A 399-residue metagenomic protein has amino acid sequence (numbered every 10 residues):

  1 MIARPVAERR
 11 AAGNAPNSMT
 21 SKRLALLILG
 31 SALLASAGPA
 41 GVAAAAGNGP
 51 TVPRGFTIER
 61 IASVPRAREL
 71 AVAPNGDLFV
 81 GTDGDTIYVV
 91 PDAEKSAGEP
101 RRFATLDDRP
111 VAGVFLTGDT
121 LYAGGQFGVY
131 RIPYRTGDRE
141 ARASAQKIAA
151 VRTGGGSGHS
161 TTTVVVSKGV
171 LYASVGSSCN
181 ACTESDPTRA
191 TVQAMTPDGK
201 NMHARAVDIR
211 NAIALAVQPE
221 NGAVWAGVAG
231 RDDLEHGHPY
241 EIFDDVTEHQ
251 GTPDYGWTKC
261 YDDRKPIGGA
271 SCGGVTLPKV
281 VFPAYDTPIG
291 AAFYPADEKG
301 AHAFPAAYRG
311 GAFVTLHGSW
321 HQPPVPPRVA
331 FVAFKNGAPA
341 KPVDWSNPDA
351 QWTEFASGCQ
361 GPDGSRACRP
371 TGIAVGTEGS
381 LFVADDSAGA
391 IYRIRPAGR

Functional and structural regions predicted by a protein language model:
A46-T51, T161, S177-N180, M195-K200 (+5 more regions): Beta-propeller domain segments
E59-D83, T287-F293, V314: Beta-strand-rich domains and repeat architectures in extracellular enzymes and scaffolds, especially beta-propellers
R60-P65, R102-D107, I148-G156, A204-D208 (+3 more regions): Surface loop/turn motifs at the tips and blade-to-blade linkers of beta-strand repeat domains
L70, V114, V164, A212-L215 (+2 more regions): Hydrophobic core register within WD40 beta-propeller blades
D77-V80, T120-A123, L171-S174, A223-G227 (+2 more regions): Conserved beta-propeller blade signature
T86-V89, G128-Y130, T191-Q193, I242 (+2 more regions): A short loop-to-beta-strand structural motif that recurs across blades of beta-propeller domains
S96-D119: Blade-loop segments of beta-propeller domains
G128-S167, S177: Asp-box/WD-like beta-propeller blade repeats and closely related beta-sheet repeat scaffolds
